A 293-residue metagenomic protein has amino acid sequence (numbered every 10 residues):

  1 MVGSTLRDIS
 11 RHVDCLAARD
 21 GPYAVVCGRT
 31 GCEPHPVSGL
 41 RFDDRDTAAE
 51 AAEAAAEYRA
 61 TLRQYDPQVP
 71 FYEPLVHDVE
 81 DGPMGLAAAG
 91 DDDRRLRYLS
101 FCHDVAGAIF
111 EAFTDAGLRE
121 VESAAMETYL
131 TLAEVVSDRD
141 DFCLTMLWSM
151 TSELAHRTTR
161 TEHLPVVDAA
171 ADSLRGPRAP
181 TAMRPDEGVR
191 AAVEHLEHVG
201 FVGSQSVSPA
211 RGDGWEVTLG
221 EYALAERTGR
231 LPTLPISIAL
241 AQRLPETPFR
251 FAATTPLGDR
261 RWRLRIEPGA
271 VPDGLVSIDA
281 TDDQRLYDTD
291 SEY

Functional and structural regions predicted by a protein language model:
M1-S4, F42: Secretory targeting signatures
R11-G39, E53, E57: Short aromatic-glycine-(Arg/Gly/Cys) micro-motifs in beta-strand/loop hairpins
D43-A60: A short, charged, amphipathic alpha-helix used as a generic interaction element across diverse proteins
R63-D92: Intrinsically disordered, low-complexity charged/polar segments
D81-D104, L130: Linear-motif-rich, low-complexity cytosolic tails and juxtamembrane regions
S100-T233: Long, charge-rich C-terminal accessory regions
V199-Y293: Charge-dense, extended regions
